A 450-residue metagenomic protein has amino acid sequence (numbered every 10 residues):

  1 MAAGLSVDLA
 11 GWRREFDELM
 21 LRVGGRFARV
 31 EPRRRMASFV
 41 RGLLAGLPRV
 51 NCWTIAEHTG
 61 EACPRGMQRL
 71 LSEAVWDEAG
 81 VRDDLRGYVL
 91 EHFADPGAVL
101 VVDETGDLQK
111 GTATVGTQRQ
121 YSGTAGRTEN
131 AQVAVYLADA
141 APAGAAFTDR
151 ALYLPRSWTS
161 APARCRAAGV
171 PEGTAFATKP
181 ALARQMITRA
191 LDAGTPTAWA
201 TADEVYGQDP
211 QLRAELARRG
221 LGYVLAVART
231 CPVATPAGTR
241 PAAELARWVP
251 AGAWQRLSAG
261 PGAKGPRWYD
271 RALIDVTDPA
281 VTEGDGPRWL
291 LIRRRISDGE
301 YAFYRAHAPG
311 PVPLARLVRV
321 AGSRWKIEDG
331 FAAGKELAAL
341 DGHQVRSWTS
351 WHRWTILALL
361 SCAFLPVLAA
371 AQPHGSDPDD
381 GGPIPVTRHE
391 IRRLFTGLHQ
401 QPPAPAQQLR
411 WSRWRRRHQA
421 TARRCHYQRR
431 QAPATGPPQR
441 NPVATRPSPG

Functional and structural regions predicted by a protein language model:
A2-T201, V205-G222, R229, P447: Conserved, well-structured functional cores that handle cations and Mg-NTP chemistry
D17, A145-A168, E172-A175, V224-K326 (+4 more regions): An anionic, glycine-rich sequence signature occurring as long contiguous blocks
G25, R29, R49, P196 (+5 more regions): Intrinsically disordered or highly flexible coil/loop and linker segments, enriched in small and charged/polar residues
V102, G106, Y206, W254-Q255 (+1 more regions): Short amphipathic alpha-helical "interface-anchor" segments enriched in bulky aromatics
V133, K326, G330, R353-L359: Catalytic-loop motifs flanking and including active-site residues across diverse enzymes
A338-Q401: Basic, amphipathic alpha-helical segments enriched in Lys/Arg and hydrophobic/aromatic residues
